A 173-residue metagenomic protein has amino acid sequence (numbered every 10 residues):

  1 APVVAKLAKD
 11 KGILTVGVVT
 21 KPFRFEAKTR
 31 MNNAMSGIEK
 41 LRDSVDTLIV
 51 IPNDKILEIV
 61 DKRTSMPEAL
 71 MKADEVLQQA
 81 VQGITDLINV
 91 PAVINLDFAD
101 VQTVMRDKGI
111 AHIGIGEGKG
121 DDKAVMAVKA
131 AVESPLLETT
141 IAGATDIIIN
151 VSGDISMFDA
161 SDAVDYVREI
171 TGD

Functional and structural regions predicted by a protein language model:
A1-D173: Tubulin/FtsZ superfamily GTPase core signature
